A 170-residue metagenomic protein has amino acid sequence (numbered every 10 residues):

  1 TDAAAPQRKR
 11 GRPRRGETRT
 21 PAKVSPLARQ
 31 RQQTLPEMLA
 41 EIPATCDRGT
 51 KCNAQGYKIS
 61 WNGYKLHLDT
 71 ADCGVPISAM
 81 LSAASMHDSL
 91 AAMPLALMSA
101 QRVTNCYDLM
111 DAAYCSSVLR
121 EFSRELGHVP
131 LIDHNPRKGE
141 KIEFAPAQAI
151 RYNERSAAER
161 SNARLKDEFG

Functional and structural regions predicted by a protein language model:
T1-A112, S117-E125: Polybasic low-complexity intrinsically disordered regions
R10-T18, A112-G170: Helix-centered, glycine/charged polyanion-binding patches within enzymatic domains that contact phosphate-containing
